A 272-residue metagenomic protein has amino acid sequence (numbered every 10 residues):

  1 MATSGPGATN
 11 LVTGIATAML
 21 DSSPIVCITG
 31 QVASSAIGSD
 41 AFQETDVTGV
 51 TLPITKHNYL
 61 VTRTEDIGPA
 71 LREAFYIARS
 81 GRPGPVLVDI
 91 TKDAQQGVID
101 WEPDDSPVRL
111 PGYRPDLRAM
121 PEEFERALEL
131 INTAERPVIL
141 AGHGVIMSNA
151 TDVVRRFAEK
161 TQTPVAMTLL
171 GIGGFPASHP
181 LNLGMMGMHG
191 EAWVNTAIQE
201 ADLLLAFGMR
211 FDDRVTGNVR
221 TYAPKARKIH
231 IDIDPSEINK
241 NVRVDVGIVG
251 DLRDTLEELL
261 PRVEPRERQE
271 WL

Functional and structural regions predicted by a protein language model:
M1-W271: N-terminal alpha/beta PP-like core and its mobile active-site loop of ThDP/TPP-dependent enzymes
